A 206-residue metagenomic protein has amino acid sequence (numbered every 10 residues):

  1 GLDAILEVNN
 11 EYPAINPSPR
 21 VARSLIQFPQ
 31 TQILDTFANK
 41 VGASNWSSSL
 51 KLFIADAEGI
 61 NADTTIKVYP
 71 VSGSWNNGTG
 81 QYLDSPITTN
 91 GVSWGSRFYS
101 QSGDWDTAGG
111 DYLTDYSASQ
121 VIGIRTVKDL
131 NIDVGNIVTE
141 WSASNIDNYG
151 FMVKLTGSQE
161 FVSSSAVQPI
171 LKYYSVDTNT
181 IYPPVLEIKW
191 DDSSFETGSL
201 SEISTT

Functional and structural regions predicted by a protein language model:
G1-G59: A short beta-strand-loop element at or near the start of a globular domain
G1-Y12, P29-Q30, S49-L52, N90-D192: Cysteine-clustered segments with highest specificity for TGF-beta superfamily mature ligands
S24, T64-I66, P184: Short beta-strand/loop motifs in extracellular/secreted proteins, especially within beta-sandwich accessory domains
F37, G59-A62, E160-V167: Extracytoplasmic/secreted cell-surface and envelope-processing proteins
K51-W94, L155-Q159, V176: Short edge-strand/loop segments of extracellular domains
N77-T79, V162, E196-G198: Short helix/loop capping segments that flank catalytic or ligand/cofactor-binding pockets
E196-T206: Activation corresponds to long, low-complexity, non-globular regions
